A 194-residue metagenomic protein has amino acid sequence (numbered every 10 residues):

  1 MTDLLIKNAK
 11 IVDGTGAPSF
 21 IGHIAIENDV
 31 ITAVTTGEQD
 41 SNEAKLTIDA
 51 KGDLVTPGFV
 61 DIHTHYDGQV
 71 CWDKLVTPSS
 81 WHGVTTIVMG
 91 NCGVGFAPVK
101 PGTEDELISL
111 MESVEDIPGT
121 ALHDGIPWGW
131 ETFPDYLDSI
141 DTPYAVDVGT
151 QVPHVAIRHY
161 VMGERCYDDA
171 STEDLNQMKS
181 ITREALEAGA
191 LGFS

Functional and structural regions predicted by a protein language model:
M1-N42: N-terminal metal-binding scaffold of metallo-dependent hydrolase/deaminase domains
T2-I6, D40-G90: Replace "His-x-His-based motif
N8-A9, G14-T15, V34, A50-K51 (+4 more regions): Fold-independent oxyanion-binding glycine-rich loops and adjacent beta-strand/coil segments at enzyme active sites
A9, I24, D29, G52 (+4 more regions): Divalent metal-coordination and catalytic microenvironments
G14-T15, H23, D29, G37 (+9 more regions): Surface-exposed loop/turn and secondary-structure junction residues enriched for glycine/proline
T36-K45, Y167-D168, T172-E173: Short, glycine- and charge-enriched coil/turn segments that flank and shape catalytic ligand pockets
P57, F193-S194: Short beta-strands and strand-loop turn motifs
W72-L191: Divalent-metal coordination cores built from histidine and acidic residues
